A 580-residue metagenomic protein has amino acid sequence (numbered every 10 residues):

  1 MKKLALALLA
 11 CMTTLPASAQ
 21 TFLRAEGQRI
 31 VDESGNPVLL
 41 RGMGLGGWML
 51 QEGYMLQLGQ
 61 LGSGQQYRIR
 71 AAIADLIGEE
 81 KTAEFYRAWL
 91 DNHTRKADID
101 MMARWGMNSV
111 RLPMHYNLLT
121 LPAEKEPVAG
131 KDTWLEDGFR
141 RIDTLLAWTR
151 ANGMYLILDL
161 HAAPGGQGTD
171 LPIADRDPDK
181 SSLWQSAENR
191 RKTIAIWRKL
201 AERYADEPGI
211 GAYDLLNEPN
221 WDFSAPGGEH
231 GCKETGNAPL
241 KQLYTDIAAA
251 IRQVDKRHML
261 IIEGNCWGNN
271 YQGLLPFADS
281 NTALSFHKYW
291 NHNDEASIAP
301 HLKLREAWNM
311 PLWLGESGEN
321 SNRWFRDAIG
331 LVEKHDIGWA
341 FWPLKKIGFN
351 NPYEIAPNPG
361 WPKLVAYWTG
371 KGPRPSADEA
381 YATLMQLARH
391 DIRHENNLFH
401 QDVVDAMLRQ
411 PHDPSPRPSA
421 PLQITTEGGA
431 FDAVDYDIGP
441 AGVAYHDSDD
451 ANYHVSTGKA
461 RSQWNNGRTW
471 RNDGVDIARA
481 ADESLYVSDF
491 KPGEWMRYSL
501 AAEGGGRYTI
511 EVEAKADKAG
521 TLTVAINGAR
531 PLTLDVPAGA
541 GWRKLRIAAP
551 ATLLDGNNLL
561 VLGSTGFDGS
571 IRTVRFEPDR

Functional and structural regions predicted by a protein language model:
M1-L4: Positively charged n-region of N-terminal signal peptides that target proteins for export
A17-A19: Boundary at the C-terminal end of the N-terminal hydrophobic targeting segment
F22, Q185, R191-K346, N351-P362: Extracellular glycoside hydrolase catalytic/binding regions
E26-R29, S34-L40, L45-M259, G264-Q272: Active-site mouth of glycoside hydrolases
V38-L39, W48-M55, N293-D294, F349-N350 (+1 more regions): Short, solvent-exposed loop/turn elements at domain surfaces
W324-D327, L331-I424: Aromatic-rich peripheral "rim/lid" segments of glycoside hydrolase catalytic domains that contact and position glycan
D402-R580: Extracytoplasmic
